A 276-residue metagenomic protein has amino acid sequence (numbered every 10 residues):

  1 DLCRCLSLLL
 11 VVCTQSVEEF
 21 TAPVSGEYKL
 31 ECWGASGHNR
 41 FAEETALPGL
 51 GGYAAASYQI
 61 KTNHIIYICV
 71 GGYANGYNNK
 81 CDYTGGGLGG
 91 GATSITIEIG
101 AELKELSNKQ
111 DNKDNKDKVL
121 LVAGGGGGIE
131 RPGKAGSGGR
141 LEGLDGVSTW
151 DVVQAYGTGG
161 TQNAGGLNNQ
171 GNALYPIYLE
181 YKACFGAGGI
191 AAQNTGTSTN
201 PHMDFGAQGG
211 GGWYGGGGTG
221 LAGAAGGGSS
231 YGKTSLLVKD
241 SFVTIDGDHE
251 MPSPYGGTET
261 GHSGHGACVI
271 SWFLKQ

Functional and structural regions predicted by a protein language model:
D1-L8, K275-Q276: Extracellular/luminal ectodomains of metazoan preproproteins built from arrays of small disulfide-bonded modules
C13-A22, G189, N194-T197: Surface-exposed ligand/attachment interfaces on beta-rich extracellular proteins
P23-K29, K61-I65: Extended extracellular/luminal ectodomain segments enriched in beta-structured repeat modules
E27-S36, I68: A short beta-strand element within beta-rich, extracytoplasmic domains of secreted/secretory-pathway proteins
N39-G49: Short, surface-exposed beta-strand/strand-loop-strand elements in extracellular ectodomains
P48-T158: Secretome/extracellular-domain signature
C81-K113, A135-L141, C184-T234: Catalytic nucleophile loop of clan PA
T93, V122, H262-Q276: Short, structured beta-strand segments at or near domain termini in extracellular proteins/domains
